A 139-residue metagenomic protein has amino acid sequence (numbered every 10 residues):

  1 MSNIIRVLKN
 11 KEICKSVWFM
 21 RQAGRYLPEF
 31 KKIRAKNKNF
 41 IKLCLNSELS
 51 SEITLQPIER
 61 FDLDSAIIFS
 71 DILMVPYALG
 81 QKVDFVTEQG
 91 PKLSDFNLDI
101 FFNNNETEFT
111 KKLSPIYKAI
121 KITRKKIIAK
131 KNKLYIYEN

Functional and structural regions predicted by a protein language model:
M1-A78: N-terminal basic, low-complexity leaders that serve as flexible interaction/assembly modules and, when applicable, as
I53, Y135-N139: Conserved alpha/beta-domain cores
D62-D64, D71, D84, D95 (+1 more regions): Acidic-enriched, low-complexity/disordered segments with a strong bias for Aspartate over Glutamate
D64-I67, K131-Y135: Beta-sheet entry/capping signal
A78-P91: Aromatic- and acidic-residue-enriched segments that line the glycan-binding/catalytic groove of carbohydrate-active
E88-N132: A gly/proline- and charged-residue-enriched helix-loop-helix capping module
